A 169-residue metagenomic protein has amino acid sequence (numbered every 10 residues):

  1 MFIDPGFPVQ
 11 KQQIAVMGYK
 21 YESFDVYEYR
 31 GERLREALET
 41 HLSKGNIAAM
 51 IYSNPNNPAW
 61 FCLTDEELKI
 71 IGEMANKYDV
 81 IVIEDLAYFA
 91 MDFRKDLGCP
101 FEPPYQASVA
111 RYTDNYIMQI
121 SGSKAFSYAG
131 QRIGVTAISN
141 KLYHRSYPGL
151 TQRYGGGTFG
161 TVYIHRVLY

Functional and structural regions predicted by a protein language model:
M1-K11: Conserved PLP-anchoring active-site segment centered on the Schiff-base-forming lysine
F2, S23, V82-E84: Hydrophobic residues in well-ordered beta-strands that form the structural core
Y19, K77-V80, D114: A short helix->loop->beta-strand "cap" motif at the edges of active sites that frequently abuts
Y27-L97: Active-site phosphate-binding strand-loop segment of PLP-dependent enzymes
I71, P104-Q106: Aromatic/hydrophobic pocket-lining residues that form π-stacking "cages" and hydrophobic walls in ligand
R111-Y169: Conserved core segment of the aminotransferase class I/II
